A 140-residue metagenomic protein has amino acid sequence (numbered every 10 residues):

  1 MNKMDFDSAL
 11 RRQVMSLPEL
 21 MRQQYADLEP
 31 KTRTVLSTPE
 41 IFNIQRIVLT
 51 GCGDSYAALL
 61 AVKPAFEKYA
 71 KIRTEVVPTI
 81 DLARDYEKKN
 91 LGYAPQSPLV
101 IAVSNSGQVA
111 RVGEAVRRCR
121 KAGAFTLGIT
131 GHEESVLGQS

Functional and structural regions predicted by a protein language model:
M1-N43: Cofactor-/ligand-binding subdomain signature composed of acidic, glycine-rich, tryptophan-containing flexible loops
F42-S140: Glycine-rich phosphate-binding loops that contact phosphosugars or nucleotide phosphates
